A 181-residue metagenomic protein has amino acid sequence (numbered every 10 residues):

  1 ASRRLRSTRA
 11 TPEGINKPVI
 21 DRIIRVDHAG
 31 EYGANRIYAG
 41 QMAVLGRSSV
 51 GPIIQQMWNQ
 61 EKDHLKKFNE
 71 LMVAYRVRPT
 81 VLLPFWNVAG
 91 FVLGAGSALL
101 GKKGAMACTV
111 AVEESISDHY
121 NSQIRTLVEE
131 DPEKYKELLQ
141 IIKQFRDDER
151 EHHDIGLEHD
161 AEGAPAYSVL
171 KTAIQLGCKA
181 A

Functional and structural regions predicted by a protein language model:
A1-A181: Non-heme di-metal
